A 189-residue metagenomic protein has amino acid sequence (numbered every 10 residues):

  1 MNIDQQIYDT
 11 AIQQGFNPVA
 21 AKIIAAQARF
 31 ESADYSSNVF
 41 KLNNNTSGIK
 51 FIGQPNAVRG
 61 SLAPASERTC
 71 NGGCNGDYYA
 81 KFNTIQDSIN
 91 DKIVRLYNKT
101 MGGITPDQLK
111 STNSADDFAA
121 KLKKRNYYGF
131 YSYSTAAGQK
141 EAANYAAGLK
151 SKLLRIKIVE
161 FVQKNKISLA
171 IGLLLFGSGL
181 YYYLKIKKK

Functional and structural regions predicted by a protein language model:
M1-N165: Catalytic cores of secreted/periplasmic lytic hydrolases that degrade extracellular macromolecules
F161-K188: Single-pass alpha-helical membrane anchors
